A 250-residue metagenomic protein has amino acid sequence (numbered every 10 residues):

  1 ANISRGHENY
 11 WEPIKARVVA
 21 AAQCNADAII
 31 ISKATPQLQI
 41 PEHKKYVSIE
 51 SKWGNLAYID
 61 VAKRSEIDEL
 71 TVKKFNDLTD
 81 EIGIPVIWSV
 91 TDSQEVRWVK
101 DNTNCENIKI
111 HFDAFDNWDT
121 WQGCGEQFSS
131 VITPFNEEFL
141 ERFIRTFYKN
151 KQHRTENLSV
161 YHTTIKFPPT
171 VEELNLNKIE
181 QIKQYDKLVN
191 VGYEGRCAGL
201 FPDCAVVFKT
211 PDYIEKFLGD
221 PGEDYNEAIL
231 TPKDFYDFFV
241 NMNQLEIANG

Functional and structural regions predicted by a protein language model:
A1-G250: Catalytic cores and adjacent flexible loops of soluble metabolic enzymes that perform enolate/carbanion chemistry on
